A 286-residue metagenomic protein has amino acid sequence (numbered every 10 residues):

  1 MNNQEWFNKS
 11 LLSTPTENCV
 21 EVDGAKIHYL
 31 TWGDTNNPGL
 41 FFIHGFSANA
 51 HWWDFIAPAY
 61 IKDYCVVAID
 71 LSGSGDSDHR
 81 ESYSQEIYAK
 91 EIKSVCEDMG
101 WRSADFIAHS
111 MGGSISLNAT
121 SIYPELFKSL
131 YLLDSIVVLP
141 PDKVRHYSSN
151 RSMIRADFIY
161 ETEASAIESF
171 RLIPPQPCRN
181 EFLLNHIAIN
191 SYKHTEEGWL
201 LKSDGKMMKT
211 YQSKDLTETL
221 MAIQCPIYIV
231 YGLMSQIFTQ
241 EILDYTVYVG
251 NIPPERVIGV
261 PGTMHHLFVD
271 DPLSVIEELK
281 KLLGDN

Functional and structural regions predicted by a protein language model:
M1-L40, K62-Y64, W101-R102, R256 (+1 more regions): Alpha/beta-hydrolase fold catalytic core
Q4, A222, P226-T263: Conserved loop-alpha-helix segment in the C-terminal half of the alpha/beta-hydrolase fold that carries the catalytic
A25, L30, V67-I107, E277: Active-site loop/oxyanion-hole signature of alpha/beta-hydrolase fold enzymes
A25-D76: Conserved HGGG/HGGXW glycine-rich cap/lid loop of the alpha/beta-hydrolase fold
N118-S121, K128-E161: Flexible "cap/lid" loop of the alpha/beta hydrolase fold
E161-K214: Conserved alpha/beta-hydrolase catalytic His-Asp/Glu region
V260-P272: Catalytic histidine-centered segment of alpha/beta-hydrolase-like enzymes
V269-K281: Post-His helix in hydrolase/transferase enzymes
